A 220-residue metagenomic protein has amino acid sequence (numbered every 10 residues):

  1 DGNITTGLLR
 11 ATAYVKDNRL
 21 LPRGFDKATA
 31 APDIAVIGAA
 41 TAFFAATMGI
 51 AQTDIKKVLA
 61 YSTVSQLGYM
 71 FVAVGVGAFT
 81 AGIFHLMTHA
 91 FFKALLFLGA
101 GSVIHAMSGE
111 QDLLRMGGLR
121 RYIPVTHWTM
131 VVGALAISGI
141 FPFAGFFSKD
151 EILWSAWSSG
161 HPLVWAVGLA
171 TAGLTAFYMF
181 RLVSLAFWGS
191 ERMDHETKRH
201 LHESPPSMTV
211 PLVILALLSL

Functional and structural regions predicted by a protein language model:
D1-S207, P211, L215-S219: Hydrophobic transmembrane alpha-helices and their helix-loop junctions in integral membrane proteins
